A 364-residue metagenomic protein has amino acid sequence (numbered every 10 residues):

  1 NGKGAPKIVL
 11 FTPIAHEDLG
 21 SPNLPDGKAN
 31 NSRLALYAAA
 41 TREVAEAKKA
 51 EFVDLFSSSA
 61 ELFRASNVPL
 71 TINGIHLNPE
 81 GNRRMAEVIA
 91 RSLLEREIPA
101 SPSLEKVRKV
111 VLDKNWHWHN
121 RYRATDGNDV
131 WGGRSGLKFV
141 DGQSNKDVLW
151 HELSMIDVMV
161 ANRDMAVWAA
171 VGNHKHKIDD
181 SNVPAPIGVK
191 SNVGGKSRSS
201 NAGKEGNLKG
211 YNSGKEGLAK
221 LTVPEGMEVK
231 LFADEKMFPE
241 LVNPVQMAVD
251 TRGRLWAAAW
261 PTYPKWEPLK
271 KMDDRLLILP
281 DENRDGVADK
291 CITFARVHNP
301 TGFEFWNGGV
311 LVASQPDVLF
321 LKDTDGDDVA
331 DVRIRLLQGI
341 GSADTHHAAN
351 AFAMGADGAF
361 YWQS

Functional and structural regions predicted by a protein language model:
N1-P22, M165, G172-S364: Beta-propeller blade termini and top-face loops
F11-A15, L55-S58, A65, E80: Active-site-proximal beta-strand/loop segments in catalytic clefts of secreted hydrolases
H16-L55: Substrate-gating cap/lid alpha-helix
A29-L36, N73-G81, P239, P268 (+1 more regions): Extracytoplasmic/periplasmic, Sec-exported soluble proteins
A35, A39, P79-E87, V242 (+3 more regions): A structural signal for well-ordered alpha-helical segments within the folded catalytic domains of diverse enzymes
A47, P69-K209: Conserved catalytic region of serine esterases and O-acyltransferases that act on ester linkages in lipids
E61-I72, Q363: The feature captures the short pre-catalytic strand/loop hairpin that immediately precedes and shapes the active-site
